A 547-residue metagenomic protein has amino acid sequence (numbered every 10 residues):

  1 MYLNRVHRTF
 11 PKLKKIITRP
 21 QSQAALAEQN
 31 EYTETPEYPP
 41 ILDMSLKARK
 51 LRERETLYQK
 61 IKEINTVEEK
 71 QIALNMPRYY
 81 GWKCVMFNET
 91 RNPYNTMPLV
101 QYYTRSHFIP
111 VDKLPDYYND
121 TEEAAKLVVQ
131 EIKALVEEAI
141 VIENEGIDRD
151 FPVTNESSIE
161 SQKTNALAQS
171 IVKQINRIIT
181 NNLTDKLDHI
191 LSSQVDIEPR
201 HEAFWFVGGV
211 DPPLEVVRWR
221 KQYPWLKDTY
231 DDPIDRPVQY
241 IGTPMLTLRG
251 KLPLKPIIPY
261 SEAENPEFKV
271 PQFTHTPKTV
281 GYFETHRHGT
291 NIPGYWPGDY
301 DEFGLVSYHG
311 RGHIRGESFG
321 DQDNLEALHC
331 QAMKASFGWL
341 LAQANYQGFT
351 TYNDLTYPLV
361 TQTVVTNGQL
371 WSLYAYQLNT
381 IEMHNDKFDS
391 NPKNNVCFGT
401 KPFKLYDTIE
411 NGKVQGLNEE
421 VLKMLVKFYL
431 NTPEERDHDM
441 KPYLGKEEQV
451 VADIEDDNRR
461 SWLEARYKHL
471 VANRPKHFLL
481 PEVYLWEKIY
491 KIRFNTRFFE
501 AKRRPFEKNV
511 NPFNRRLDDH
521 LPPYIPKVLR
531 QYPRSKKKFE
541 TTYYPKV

Functional and structural regions predicted by a protein language model:
Y2-N324, Y406-V547: Charge-rich, low-complexity intrinsically disordered linkers/tails that border or connect globular domains
G316-D386: Internal, well-ordered interaction modules that form the hydrophobic cores of assembly/scaffold domains in eukaryotic
Q369-N418: Polybasic, proline/glycine-rich intrinsically disordered low-complexity segments
